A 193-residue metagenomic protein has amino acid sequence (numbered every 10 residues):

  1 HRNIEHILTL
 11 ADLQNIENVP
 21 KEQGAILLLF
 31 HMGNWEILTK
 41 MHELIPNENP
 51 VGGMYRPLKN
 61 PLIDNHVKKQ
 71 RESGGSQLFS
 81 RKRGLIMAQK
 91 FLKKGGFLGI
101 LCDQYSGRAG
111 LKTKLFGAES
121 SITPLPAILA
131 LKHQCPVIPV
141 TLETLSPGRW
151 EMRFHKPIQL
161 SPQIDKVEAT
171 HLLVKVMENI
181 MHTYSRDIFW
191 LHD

Functional and structural regions predicted by a protein language model:
R2-A25, G33: A short, well-structured juxtamembrane/interface segment
I4, Y55, S76, K114 (+2 more regions): Conserved short-loop catalytic and cofactor-binding motifs
E5, M32-G33, P50-G53, K90-L92 (+1 more regions): Short acidic/polar alpha-helix capping motifs at helix-coil junctions
H6-L10, N60, L78-R81, E119-S120 (+1 more regions): A conditional alpha-helix N-cap/helix-loop micro-motif detector
D12-N18, L62, H66, M87: Exposed alpha-helical structural elements
Q14, G33-E36, L125-I128: Active-site phosphate/pyrophosphate-handling residues
V19-E22, L44, E48, K82-D193: Non-catalytic C-terminal accessory region of glycerolipid acyltransferases and related lyso-lipid remodeling enzymes
Q23-K82, R108-L111: Catalytic core of membrane glycerolipid acyltransferases/transacylases, capturing the structured, soluble-facing
